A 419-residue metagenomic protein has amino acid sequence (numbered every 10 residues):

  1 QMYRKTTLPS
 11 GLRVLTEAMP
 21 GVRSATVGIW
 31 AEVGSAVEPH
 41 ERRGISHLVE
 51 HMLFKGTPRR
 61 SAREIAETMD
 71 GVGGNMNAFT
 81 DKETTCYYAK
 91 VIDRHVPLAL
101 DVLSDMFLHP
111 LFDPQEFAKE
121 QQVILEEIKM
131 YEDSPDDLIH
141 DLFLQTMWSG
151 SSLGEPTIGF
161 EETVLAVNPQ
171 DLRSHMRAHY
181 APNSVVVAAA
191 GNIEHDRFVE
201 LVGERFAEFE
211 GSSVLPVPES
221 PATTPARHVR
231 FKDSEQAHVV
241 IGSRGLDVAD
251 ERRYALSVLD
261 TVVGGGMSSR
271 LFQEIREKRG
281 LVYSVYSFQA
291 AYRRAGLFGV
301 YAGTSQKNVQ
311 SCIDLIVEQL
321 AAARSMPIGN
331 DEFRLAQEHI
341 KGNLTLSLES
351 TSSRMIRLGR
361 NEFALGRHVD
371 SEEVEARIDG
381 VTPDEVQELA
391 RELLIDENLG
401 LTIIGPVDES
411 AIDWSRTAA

Functional and structural regions predicted by a protein language model:
Q1-Y3, P9, H40: Short, low-structural-confidence N-terminal segments
Y3, T7, A18, K55 (+6 more regions): Charge-rich, well-structured scaffold segments of protease-associated domains
G11, A18-M69, F143, Y180 (+2 more regions): Active/ligand-binding-proximal structured segments within catalytic/core domains that scaffold catalytic residues
P221-T224, E274: Catalytic cores of enzymes that engage adenine nucleotides and/or redox cofactors via long glycine-rich, Lys/Arg/His
